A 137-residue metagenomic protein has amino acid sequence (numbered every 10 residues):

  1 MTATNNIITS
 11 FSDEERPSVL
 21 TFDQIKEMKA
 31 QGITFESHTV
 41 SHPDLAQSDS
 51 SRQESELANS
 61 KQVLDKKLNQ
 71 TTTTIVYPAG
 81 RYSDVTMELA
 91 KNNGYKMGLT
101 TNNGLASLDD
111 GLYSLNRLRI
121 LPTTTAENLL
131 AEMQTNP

Functional and structural regions predicted by a protein language model:
M1-Q31, V63-K66: Active-site beta->alpha N-cap acidic-glycine motif
T2, T34, K96: Residue-level detector of anion-binding/catalytic polar loops
T2-T4, T39, T86, T100: Ser/Thr-centric signal marking residues that sit in or immediately flank functional binding/regulatory motifs
N5-T9, S37-T39, A79, R117-R119: A cross-domain feature marking catalytic cores of carbohydrate-active enzymes and several ubiquitous metabolic/repair
S10-E14, D44, R81: Short histidine/acidic/glycine/proline-rich micro-motifs that form metal- and phosphate-coordinating active-site loops
K26, A30, A46-P137: C-terminal active-site subregion of NodB/CE4 polysaccharide deacetylases
E36-S48: Substrate-binding clefts and substrate-entry loops adjacent to catalytic sites of polymer-processing enzymes acting on
